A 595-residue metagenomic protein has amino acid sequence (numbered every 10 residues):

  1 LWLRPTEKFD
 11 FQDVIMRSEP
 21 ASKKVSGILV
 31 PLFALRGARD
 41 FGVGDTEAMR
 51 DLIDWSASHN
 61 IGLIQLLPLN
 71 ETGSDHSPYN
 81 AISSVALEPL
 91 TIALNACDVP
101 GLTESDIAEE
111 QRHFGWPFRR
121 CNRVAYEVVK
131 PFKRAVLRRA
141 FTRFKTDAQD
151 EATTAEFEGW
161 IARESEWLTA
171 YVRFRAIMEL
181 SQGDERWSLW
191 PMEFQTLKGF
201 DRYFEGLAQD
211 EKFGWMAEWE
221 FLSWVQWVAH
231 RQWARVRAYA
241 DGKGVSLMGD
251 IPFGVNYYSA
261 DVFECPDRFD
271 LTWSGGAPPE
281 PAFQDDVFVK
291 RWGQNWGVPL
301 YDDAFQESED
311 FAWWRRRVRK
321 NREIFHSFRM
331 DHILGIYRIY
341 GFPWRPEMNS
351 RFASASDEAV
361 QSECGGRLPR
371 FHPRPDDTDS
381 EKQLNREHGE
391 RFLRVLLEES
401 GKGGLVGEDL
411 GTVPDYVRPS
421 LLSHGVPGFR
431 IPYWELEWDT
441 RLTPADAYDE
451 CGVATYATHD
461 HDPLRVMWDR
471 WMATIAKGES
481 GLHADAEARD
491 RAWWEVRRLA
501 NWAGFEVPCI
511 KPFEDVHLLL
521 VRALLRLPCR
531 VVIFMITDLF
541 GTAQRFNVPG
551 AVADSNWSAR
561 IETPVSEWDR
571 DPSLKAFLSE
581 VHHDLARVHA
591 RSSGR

Functional and structural regions predicted by a protein language model:
F9-N60: Mature N-terminal, pre-catalytic/accessory segment of carbohydrate-active enzymes
R17-K24, L29, A38, D75-H230 (+4 more regions): Alpha-amylase-like alpha-glycosidases and glucanotransferases acting on alpha-linked glucans and related
A21, A48-T72, I324-F325, L524: Catalytic domains of carbohydrate-active enzymes, especially glycoside hydrolases
I61-P68, A240, S246-P252, N321-I336: Short acidic catalytic loops
A229-G242, S246: Active-site pocket-lining segments that scaffold enzyme catalytic pockets across diverse folds
W233-A234, L247-P252, Y257: Gly/Pro-rich turn-and-neighbor structural signature
G541-R595: Structured C-terminal cap/extension of enzyme domains
